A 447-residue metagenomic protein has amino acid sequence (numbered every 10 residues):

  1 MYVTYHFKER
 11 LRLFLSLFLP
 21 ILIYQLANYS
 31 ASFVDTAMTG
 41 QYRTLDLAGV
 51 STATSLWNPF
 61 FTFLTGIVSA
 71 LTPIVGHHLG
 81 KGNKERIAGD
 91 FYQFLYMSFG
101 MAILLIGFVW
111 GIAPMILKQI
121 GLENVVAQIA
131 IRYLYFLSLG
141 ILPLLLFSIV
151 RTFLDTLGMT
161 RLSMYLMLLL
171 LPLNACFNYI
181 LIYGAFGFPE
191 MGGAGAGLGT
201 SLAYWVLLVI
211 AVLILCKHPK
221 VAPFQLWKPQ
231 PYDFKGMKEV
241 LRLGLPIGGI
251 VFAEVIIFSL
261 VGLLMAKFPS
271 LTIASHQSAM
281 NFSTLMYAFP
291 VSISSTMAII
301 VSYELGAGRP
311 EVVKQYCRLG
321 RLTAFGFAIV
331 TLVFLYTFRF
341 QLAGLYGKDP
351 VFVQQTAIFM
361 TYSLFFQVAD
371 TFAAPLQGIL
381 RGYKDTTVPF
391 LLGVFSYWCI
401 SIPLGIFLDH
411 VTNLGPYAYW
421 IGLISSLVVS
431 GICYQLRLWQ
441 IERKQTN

Functional and structural regions predicted by a protein language model:
M1-I21, V75-L142, F188-L245, V301-F366 (+1 more regions): Short alpha-helical transmembrane segments in multi-pass integral membrane proteins
S16-D35, F136, A203-L207, A211 (+3 more regions): Transmembrane helical elements of multi-pass membrane transporters/channels
I21, Q25, T36-A37, P73 (+14 more regions): Transmembrane alpha-helix boundary and packing residues in multipass membrane permease domains and related
I23, A27, A31, F60-L64 (+15 more regions): Residue-level hotspots within pore-lining transmembrane alpha-helices of multi-pass secondary transporters
L26-A48, L117-N124, I182-M191, F252-L285 (+3 more regions): Helix-terminus/linker motif at the lipid-water interface of multi-pass membrane proteins
L47-G107, L144-G158, L162, S275-R339 (+2 more regions): Small-residue-rich hydrophobic transmembrane alpha-helices
V68, L137-D155, S163-L171, A196-V212 (+5 more regions): Short runs within selected transmembrane alpha-helices of multi-pass transporters and secretion channels
V109, T152, N178, I182 (+9 more regions): Structural signal for membrane-spanning alpha-helices in multi-pass inner-membrane proteins, emphasizing helix cores
